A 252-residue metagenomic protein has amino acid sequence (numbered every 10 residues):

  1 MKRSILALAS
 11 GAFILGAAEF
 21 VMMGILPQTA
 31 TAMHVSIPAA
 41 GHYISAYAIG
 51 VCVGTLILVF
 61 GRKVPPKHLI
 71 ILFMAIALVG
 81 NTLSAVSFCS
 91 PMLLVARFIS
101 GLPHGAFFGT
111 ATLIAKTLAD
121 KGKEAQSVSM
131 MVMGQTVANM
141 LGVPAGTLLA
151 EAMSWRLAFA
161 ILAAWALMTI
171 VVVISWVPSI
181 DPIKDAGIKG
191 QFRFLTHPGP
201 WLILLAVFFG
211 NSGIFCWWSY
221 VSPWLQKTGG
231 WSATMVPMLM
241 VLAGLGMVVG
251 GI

Functional and structural regions predicted by a protein language model:
S10-A40, T55, W217-S222: Extracytoplasmic
H34, V86-M92, G230: Helix-breaking motifs and short loop linkers at transmembrane-helix boundaries and internal kinks in secondary membrane
Y47-I49, T136-V137, V241-L245: Short hydrophobic/small-residue motifs within alpha-helical transmembrane segments of multi-pass transporter-like
V53-P91: Conserved MFS/SLC helix-loop-helix module at the cytosolic interface between two early adjacent transmembrane helices
S90-M92, K121-S175, Y220, W224: Helix-loop-helix hairpin linking two adjacent transmembrane segments in secondary transporters
A96-G134: Cytoplasmic helix-loop-helix junction between adjacent transmembrane helices in 12-TM secondary transporters
W176-L204: Juxtamembrane intracellular "pre-TM" segments in multi-pass secondary transporters
W201-M240: Extracytoplasmic gate region of multi-pass secondary transporters
